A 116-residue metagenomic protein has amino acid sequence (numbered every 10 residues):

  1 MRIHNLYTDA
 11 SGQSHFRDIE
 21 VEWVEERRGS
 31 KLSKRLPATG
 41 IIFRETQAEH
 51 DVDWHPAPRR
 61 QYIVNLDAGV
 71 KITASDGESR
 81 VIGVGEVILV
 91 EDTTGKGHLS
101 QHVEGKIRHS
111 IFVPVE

Functional and structural regions predicted by a protein language model:
M1-E45: A short, N-terminal "cap"/entry segment at the start of jelly-roll beta-barrel domains of the cupin/DSBH fold
E20-V24, E86-I88, G105: A short, sequence-level motif marking secondary-structure junctions
V21-E25, T39-A57, E91-G95, V115-E116: Conserved short histidine dyad/triad with adjacent acidic residue
P37-I42, H50, Q61, L66-A68 (+2 more regions): A generic structural signal for short beta-strands and their flanking turns/coil linkers
E45, S75-T93: Short acidic-glycine-tyrosine-enriched beta hairpin
D51, P56, Y62-G83: A short beta-strand-loop-beta hairpin characteristic of the jelly-roll/cupin
I88-T93, L99, V103-E116: A short hydrophobic beta-strand segment most commonly corresponding to one strand of the jelly-roll/cupin
